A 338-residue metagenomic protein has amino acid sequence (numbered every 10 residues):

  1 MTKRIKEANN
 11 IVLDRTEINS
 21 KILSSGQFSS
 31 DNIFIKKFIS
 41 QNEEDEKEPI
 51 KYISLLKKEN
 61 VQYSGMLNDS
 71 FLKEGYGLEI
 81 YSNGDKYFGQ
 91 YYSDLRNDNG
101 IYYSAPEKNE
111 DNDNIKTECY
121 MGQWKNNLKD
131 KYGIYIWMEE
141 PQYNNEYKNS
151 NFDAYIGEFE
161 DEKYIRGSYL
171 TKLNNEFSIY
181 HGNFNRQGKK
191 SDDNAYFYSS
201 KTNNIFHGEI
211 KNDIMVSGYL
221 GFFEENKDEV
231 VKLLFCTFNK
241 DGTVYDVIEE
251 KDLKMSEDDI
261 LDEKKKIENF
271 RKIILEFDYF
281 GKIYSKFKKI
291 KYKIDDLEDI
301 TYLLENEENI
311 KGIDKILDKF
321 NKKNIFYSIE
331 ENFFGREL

Functional and structural regions predicted by a protein language model:
M1-L338: Intrinsically disordered, low-complexity repeat tracts enriched in Gly/Pro/Ser/Thr and acidic residues, frequently
